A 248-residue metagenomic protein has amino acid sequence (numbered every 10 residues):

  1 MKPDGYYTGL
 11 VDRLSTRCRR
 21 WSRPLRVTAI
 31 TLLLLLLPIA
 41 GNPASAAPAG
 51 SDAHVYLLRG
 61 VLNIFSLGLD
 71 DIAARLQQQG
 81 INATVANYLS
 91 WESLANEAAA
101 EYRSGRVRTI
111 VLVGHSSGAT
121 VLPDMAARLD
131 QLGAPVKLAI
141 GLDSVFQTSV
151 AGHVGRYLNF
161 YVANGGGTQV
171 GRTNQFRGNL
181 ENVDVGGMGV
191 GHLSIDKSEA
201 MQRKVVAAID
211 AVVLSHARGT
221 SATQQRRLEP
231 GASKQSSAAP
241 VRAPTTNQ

Functional and structural regions predicted by a protein language model:
M1-W21: N-terminal secretory signal peptides that target proteins for export/translocation
V27-A40: Bacterial N-terminal signal peptides
A40-A46: Sec/Tat signal peptide C-region and signal peptidase I cleavage site
A47-R108, G187-H192: Active-site catalytic motif of lipid deacylating hydrolases and related acyltransferases
L69-D71, H153-S236: Lipolytic serine-hydrolase domain surface
G114, G118, L122: Gly/Ala-rich beta-loop-alpha elbow adjacent to hydrolase catalytic centers
P123-D130: Short glycine-enriched nucleophile-adjacent loop and the immediately C-terminal alpha-helix near the catalytic center
